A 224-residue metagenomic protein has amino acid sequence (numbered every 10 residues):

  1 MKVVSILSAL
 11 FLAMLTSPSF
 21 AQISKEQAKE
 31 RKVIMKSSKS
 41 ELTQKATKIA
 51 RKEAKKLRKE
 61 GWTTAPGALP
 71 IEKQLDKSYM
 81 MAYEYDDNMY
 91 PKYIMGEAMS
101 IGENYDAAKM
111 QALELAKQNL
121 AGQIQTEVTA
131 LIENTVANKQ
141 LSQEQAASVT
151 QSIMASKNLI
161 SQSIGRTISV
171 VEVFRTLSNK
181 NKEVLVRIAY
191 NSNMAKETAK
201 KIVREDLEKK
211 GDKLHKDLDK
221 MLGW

Functional and structural regions predicted by a protein language model:
M1-L7: Bacterial N-terminal signal peptides that target proteins for export
S8-A9, S19: Cleavable N-terminal signal peptides
A21-W224: Domain-level marker for long, solvent-exposed, non-transmembrane regions
